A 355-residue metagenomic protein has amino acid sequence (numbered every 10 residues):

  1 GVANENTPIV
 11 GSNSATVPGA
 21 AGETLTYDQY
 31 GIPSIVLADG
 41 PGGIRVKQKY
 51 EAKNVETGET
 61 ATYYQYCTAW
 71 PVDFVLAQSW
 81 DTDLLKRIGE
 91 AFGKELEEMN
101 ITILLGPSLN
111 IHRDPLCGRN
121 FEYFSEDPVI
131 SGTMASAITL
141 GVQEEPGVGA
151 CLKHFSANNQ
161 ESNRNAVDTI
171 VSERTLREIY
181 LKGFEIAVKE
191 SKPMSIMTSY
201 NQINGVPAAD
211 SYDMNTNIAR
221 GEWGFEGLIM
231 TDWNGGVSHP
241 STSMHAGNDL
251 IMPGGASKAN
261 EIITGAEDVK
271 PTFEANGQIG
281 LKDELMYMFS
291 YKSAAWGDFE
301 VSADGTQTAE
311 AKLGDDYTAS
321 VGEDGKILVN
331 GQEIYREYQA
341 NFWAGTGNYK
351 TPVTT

Functional and structural regions predicted by a protein language model:
G1-T355: Glycoside hydrolase catalytic-domain context in secreted enzymes
